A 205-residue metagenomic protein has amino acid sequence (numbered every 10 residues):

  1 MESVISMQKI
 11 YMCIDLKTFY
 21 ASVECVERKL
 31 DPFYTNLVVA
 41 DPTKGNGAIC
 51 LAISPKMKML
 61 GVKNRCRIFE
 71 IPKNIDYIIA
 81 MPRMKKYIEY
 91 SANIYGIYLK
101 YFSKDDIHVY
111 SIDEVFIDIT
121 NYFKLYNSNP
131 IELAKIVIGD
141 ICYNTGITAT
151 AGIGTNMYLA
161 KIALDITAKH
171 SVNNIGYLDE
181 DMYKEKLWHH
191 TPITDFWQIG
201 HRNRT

Functional and structural regions predicted by a protein language model:
M1-I112, F116: Residues that scaffold, gate, or flank divalent-cation-dependent active/transport sites
D15, D113, A151, W188-T205: Helix-hairpin-helix
S22-E24, T120-N121, L159: Active-site-proximal flexible loops/turns
A48, V62, E114, I147 (+2 more regions): Gly/Ser/Thr-rich helix-start
I112-D118, T155-A160: Short, conserved phosphate-binding/catalytic loop or strand-edge motifs used in phosphoryl-/nucleotidyl-transfer
F123-Y126: Short, charged/polar, Gly/Pro-enriched secondary-structure boundary elements
P130-D195: Long, highly charged, low-complexity intrinsically disordered interaction regions that mediate electrostatic DNA/RNA
